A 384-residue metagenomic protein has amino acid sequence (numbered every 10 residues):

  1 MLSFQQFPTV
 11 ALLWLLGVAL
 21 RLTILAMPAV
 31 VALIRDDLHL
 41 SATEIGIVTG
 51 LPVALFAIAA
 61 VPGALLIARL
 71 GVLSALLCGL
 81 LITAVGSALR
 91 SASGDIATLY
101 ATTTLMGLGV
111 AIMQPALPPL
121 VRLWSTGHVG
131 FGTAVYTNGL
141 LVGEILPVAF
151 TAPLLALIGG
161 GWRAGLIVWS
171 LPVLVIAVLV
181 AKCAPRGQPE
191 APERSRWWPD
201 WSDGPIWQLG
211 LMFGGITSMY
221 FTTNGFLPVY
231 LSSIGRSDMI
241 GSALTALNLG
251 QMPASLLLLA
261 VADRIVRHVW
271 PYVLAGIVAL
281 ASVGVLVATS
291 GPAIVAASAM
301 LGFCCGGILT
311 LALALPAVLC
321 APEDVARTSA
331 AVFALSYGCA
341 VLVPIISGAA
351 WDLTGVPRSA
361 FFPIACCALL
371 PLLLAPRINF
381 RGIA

Functional and structural regions predicted by a protein language model:
M27-P28, P205-S255, L259: Extracytoplasmic gate region of multi-pass secondary transporters
I58-G94: Conserved MFS/SLC helix-loop-helix module at the cytosolic interface between two early adjacent transmembrane helices
A59-G71, A254-R267, W351: Helix-to-loop junctions at the C-terminal end of transmembrane segments in multipass secondary transporters
A68-L80, D263-G276: Cytoplasmic membrane-interface "Motif A"-like loop-to-helix N-cap segments of 12-TM Major Facilitator Superfamily
T102-G139: Cytoplasmic helix-loop-helix junction between adjacent transmembrane helices in 12-TM secondary transporters
G127-F131, V135-P185: Helix-loop-helix hairpin linking two adjacent transmembrane segments in secondary transporters
V266-L315: C-terminal transmembrane helical hairpin of 12-TM major facilitator-type secondary transporters
A317-V356, I364: A late C-terminal transmembrane helix in Major Facilitator Superfamily
